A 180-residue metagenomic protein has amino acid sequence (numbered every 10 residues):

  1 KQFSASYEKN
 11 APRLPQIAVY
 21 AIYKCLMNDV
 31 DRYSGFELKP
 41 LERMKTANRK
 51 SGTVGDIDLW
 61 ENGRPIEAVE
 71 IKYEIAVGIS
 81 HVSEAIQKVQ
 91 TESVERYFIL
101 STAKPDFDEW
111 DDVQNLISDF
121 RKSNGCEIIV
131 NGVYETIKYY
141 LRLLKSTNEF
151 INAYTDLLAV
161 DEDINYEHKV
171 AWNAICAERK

Functional and structural regions predicted by a protein language model:
K1-Y7: A short, surface-exposed helix-loop junction/capping segment
N10, I17-K180: Catalytic core segments in nucleotide and nucleic-acid processing enzymes
